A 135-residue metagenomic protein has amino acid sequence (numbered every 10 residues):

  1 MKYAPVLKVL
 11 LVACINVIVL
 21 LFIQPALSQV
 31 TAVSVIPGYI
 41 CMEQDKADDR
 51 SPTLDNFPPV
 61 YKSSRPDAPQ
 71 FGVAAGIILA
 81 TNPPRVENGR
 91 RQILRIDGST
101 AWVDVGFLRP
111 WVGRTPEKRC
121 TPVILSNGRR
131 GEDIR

Functional and structural regions predicted by a protein language model:
M1-L7: N-terminal secretory signal peptides that target proteins for export/translocation
L10-L21: Bacterial N-terminal signal peptides
V17, S28-Q29: Short, compositionally biased
F22-S28: Sec/Tat signal peptide C-region and signal peptidase I cleavage site
Q29-D48, L94-R135: Boundary regions of SH3-family modules and the immediately adjacent low-complexity/disordered segments in eukaryotic
Q44-P58: Protease-domain processing segments flanking chymotrypsin-fold serine proteases, especially trypsin-like
P58-R65: Core beta-strand residues in small-molecule sensory/regulatory alpha/beta domains
Q70-R109: SH3/SH3-like beta-barrel superfamily modules
